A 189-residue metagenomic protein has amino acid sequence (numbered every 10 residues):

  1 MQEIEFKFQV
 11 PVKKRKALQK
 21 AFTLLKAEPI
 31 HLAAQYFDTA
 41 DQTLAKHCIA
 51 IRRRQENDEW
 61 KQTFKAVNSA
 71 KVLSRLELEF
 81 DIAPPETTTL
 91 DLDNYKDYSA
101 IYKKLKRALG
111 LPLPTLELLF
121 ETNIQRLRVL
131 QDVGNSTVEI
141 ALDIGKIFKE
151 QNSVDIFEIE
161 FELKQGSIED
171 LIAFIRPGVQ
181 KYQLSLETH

Functional and structural regions predicted by a protein language model:
M1-H189: Phosphate-end processing signature that detects enzymes handling 5′-triphosphorylated RNA and polyphosphate
